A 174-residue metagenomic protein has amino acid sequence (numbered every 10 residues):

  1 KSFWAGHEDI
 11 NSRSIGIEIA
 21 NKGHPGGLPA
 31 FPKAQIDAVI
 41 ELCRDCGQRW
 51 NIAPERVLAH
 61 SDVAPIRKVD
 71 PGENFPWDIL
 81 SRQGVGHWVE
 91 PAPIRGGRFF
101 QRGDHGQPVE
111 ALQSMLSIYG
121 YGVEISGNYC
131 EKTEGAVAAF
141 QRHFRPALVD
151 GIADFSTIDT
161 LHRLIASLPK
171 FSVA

Functional and structural regions predicted by a protein language model:
K1-W4, P32-L58, D62-A174: Cell-envelope/ECM-targeting effectors and their regulatory/trafficking segments
G6-I19: Short coil-to-beta-strand
D9-I10, G26, A34-A38: A contiguous catalytic/ligand-binding core that recognizes phosphate-bearing ligands
E18-K22, H60-D62: Active-site-proximal beta-strand/loop segments in catalytic clefts of secreted hydrolases
N21-F31: A generic structural motif
